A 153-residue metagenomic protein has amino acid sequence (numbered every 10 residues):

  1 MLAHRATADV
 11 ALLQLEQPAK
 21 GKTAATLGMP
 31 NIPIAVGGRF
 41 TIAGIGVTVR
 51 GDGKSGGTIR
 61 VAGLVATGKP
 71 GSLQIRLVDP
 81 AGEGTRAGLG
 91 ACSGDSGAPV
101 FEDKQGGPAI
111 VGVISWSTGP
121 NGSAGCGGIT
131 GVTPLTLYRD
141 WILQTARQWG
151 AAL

Functional and structural regions predicted by a protein language model:
M1-R5, V78-T85, I114-G119: Short, solvent-exposed aromatic-acidic interface loops
T7-G88, G128, L135-D140: Chymotrypsin/trypsin-fold serine protease catalytic domain
R60-T67, A91-L153: C-terminal subregion of chymotrypsin/trypsin-like serine protease catalytic domains
